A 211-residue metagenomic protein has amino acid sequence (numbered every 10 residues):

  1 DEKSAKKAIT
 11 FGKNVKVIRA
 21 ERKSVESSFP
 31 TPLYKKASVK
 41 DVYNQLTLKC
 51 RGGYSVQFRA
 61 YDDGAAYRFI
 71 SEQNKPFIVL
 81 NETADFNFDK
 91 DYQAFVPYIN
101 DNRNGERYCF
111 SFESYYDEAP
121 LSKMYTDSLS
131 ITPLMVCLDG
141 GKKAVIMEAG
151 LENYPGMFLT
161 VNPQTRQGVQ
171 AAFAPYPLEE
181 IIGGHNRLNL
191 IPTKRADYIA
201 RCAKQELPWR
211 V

Functional and structural regions predicted by a protein language model:
D1-V211: N-terminal accessory beta-strand-rich subdomains and adjacent acidic, glycine-rich linkers that precede catalytic cores
